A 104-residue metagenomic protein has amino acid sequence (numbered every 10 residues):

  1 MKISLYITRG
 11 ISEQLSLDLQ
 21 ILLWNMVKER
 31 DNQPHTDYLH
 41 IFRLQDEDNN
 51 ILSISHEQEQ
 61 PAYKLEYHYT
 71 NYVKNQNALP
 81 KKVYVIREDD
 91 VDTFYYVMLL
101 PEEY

Functional and structural regions predicted by a protein language model:
M1-K74: N-terminal "domain-start" segment
A62-Y104: Short, compact, well-ordered microdomains
